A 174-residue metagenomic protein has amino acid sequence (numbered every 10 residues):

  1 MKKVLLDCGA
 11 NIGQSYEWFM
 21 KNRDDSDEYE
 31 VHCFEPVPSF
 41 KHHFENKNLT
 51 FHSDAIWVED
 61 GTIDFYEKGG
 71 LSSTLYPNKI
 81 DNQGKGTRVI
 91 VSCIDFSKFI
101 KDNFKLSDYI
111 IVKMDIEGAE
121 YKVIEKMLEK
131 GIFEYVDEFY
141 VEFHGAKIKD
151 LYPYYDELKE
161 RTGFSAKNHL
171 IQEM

Functional and structural regions predicted by a protein language model:
M1-M174: Phosphate/nucleotide-binding beta-alpha loop and adjacent structural elements of enzyme active sites
